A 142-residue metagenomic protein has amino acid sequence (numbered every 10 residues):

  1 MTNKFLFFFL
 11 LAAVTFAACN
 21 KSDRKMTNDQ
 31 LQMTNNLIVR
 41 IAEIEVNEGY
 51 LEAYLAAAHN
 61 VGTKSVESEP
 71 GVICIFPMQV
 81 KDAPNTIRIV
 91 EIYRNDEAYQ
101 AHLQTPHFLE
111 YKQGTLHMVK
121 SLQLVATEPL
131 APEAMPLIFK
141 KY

Functional and structural regions predicted by a protein language model:
M1-F5, K21: Positively charged n-region of N-terminal signal peptides that target proteins for export
F5-A13: Sec-dependent N-terminal signal peptides
T15-A18: C-terminal motif of bacterial Sec signal peptides marking the signal peptidase cleavage site
N20-I38, F76-A83, K112-Y142: Glycine-rich beta-strand-turn "strand-cap" elements at beta-sheet edges
L37-E45, C74-L103, K141: Short, well-ordered beta-strand segments in beta-rich or mixed alpha/beta enzyme and ligand-binding folds
V46-E48, N95, E128-L130: Non-catalytic surface loops within mature trypsin-like serine protease
Y50-V72: Short amphipathic alpha-helical segments
K64-C74, I92-T127: An amphipathic, aromatic/His-enriched active-site/gating alpha helix that lines ligand/cofactor pockets
